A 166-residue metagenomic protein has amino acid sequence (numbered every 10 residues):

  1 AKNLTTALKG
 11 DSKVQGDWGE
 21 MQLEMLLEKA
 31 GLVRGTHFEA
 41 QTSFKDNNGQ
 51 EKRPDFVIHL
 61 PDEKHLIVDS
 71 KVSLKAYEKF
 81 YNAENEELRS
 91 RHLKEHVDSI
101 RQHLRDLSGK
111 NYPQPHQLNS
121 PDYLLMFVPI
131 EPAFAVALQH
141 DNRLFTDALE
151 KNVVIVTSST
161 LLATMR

Functional and structural regions predicted by a protein language model:
A1-R166: Amphipathic, heptad-repeat alpha-helical coiled-coil/stalk segments that mediate oligomerization, tethering
